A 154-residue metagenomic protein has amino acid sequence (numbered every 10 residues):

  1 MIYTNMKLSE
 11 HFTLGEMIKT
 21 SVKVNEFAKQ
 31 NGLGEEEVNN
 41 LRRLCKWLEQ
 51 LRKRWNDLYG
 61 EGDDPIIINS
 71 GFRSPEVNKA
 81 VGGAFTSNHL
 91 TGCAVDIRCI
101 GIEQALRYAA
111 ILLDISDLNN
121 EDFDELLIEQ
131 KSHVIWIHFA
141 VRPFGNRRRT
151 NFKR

Functional and structural regions predicted by a protein language model:
M1-E61, R148-R154: Extracytoplasmic cell-surface/polysaccharide-interacting catalytic and binding patches
N5, H11, P65, A94 (+1 more regions): A residue-level signal for beta-strand positions that form part of recognition/binding surfaces within mature
E35-V38, A94, R98: The substrate-binding groove and active-site-proximal loops of carbohydrate-active enzymes, especially glycoside
N40, L44-W47, V77, C93 (+2 more regions): Amphipathic alpha-helical interface surfaces
Y59-S70, F123-I128: Surface-exposed patches in mature extracellular/periplasmic domains of secreted proteins
F72-V95: Short, surface-exposed glycine/acidic/tryptophan-bearing loops
T86, T91, C99-R154: Catalytic cores and adjacent binding grooves of peptidoglycan-active enzymes
